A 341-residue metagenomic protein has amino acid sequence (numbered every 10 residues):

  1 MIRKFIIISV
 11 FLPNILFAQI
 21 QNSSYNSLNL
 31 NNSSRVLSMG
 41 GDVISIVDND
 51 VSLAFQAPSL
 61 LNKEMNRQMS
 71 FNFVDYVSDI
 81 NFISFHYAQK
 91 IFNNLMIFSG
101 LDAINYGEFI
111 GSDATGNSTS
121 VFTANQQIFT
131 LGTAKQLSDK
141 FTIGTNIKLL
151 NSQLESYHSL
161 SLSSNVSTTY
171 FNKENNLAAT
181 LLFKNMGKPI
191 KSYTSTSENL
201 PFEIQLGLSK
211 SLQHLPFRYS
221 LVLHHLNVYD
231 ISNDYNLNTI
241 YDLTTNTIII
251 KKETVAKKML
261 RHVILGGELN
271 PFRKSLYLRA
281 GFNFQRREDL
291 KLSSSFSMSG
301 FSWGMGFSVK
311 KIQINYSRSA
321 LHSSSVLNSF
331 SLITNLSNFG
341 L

Functional and structural regions predicted by a protein language model:
M1-K4, D139: Positively charged n-region of N-terminal signal peptides that target proteins for export
K4-L16: Sec-dependent N-terminal signal peptides
Q19-L341: Subset of outer-membrane beta-barrel
